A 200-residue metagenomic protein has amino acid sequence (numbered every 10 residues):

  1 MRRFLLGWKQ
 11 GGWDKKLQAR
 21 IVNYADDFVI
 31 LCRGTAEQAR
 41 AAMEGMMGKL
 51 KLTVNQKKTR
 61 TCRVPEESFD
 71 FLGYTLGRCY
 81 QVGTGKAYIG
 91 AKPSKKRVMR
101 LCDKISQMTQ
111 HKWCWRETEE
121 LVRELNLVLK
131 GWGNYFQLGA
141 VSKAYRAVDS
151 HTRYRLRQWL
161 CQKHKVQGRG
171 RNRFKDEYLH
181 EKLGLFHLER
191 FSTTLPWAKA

Functional and structural regions predicted by a protein language model:
M1-A200: Non-catalytic terminal/accessory segments
